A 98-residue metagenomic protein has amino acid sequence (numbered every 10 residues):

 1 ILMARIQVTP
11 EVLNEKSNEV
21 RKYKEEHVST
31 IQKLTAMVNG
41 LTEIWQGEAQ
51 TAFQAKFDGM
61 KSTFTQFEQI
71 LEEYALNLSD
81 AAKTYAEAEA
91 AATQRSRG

Functional and structural regions predicted by a protein language model:
I1-G98: Amphipathic alpha-helical hairpins/coiled-coils and adjacent low-complexity
